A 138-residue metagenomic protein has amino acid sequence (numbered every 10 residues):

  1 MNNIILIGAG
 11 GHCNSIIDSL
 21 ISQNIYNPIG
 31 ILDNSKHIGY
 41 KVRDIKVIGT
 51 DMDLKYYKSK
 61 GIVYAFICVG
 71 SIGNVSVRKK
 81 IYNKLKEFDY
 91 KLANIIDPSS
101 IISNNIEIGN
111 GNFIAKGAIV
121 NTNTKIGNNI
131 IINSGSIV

Functional and structural regions predicted by a protein language model:
M1-V69: A solvent-exposed beta-alpha-beta segment
S15, S76, S103: Residues that form or flank phosphate/diphosphate-binding pockets in enzymes that use nucleotide phosphates
D18, K55-S59, K80-N83, E87 (+2 more regions): Replace "anionic and nucleotidyl ligands
K46-G49, N83-K84, G111-F113: Short, hinge-like loop/turn segments at secondary-structure boundaries
I67-I95: Glycine/small-residue-rich loop that forms an oxyanion/phosphate-binding "nest" at active or ligand-binding sites
P98, S103-N104, G109-N110, A115-K116 (+2 more regions): Left-handed beta-helix
